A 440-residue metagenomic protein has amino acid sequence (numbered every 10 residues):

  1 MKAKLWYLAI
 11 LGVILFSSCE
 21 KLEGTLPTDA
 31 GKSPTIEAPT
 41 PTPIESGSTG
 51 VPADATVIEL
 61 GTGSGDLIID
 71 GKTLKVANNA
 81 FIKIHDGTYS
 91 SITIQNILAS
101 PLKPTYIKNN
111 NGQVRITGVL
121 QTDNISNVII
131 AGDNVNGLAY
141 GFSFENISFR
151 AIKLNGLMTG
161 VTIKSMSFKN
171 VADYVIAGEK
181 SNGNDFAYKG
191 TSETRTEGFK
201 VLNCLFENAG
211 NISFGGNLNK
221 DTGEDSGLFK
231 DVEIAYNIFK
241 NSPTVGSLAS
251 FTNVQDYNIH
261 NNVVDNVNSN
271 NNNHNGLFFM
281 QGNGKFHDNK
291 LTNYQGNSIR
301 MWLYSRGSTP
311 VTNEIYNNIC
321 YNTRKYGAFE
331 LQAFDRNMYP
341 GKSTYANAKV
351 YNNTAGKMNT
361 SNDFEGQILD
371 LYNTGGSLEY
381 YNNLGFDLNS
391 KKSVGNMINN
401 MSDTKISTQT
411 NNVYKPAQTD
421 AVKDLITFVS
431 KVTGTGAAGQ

Functional and structural regions predicted by a protein language model:
A3-A9: Sec-dependent signal peptide recognition, specifically the positively charged N-region followed immediately by
L15-S18: C-terminal motif of bacterial Sec signal peptides marking the signal peptidase cleavage site
L22-S33, E37-T56, Y372-Q440: Acidic, glycine- and Ser/Thr-rich low-complexity intrinsically disordered tracts in extracellular/secreted proteins
A38-L98, F428-A438: Acidic Gly/Asp/Thr-rich repetitive segments characteristic of extracellular carbohydrate-active and adhesion proteins
L74-N78, Y89-Y106, V114-D133, L138-V161 (+1 more regions): Extracellular beta-strand-rich solenoid/capping regions of secreted or surface-exposed proteins that bind or remodel
F81, H85, K103-P104, N109-N111 (+12 more regions): Right-handed parallel beta-helix
S91, V119, N127, R150-K153 (+9 more regions): Structural detector of coil-to-beta-strand junctions
I116-V119, I152, F186-T191, D221-E224 (+3 more regions): Short, recurring structural edge motifs at helix starts
